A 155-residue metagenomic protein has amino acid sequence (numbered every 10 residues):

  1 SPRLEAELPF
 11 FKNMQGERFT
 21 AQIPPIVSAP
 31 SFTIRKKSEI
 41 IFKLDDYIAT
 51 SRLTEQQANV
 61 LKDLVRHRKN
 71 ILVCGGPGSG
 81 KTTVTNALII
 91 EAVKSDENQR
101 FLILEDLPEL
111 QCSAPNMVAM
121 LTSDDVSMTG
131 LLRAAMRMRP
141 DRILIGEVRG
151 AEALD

Functional and structural regions predicted by a protein language model:
S1-H67: P-loop NTP-binding catalytic core
I26, E39, G78, R149-G150: Short, glycine-/Ser/Thr-/acidic-enriched flexible segments
A58, D63, R68-P77, T83 (+1 more regions): Switch/coupling sub-region of P-loop NTPases
